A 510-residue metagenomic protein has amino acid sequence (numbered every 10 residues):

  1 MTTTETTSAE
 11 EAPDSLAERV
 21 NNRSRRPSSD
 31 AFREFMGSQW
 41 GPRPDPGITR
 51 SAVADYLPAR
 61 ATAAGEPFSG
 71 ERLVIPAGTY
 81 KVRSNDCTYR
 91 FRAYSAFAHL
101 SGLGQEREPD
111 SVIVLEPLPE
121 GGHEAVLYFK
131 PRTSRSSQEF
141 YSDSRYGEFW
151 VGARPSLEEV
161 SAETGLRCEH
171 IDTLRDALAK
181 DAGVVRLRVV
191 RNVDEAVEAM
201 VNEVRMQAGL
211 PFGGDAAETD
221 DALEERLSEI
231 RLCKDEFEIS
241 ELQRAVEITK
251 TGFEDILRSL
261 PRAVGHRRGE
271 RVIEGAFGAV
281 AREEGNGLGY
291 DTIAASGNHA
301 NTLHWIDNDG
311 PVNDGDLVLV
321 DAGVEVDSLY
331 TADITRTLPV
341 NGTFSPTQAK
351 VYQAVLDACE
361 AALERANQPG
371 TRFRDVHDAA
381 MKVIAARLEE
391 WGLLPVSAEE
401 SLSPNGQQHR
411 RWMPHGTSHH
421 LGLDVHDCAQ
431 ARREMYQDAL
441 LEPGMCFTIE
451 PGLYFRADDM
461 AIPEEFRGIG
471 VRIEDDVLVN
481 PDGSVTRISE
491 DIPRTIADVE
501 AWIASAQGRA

Functional and structural regions predicted by a protein language model:
M1-A510: Active-site neighborhoods and metal-handling regions in enzymes and metal-associated proteins
